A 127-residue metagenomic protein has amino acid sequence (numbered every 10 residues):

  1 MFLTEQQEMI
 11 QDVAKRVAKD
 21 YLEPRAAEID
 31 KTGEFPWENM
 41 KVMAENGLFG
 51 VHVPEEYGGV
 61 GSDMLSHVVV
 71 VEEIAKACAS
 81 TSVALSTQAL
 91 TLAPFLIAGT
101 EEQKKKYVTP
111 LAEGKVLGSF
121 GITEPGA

Functional and structural regions predicted by a protein language model:
M1-Q6, I10: Intrinsic disorder at enzyme termini
A14-K15: Short amphipathic alpha-helical coiled-coil/interface segments
L22-A127: Glycine-rich flavin
